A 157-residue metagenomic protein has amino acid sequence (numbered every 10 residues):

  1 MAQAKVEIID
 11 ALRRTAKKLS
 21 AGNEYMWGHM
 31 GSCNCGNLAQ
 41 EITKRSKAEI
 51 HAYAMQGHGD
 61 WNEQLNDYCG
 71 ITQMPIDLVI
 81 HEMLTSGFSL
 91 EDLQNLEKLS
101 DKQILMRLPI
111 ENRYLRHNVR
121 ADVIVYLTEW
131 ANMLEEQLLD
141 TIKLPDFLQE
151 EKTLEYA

Functional and structural regions predicted by a protein language model:
M1-A157: Cysteine-nucleophile amide-bond enzymes
